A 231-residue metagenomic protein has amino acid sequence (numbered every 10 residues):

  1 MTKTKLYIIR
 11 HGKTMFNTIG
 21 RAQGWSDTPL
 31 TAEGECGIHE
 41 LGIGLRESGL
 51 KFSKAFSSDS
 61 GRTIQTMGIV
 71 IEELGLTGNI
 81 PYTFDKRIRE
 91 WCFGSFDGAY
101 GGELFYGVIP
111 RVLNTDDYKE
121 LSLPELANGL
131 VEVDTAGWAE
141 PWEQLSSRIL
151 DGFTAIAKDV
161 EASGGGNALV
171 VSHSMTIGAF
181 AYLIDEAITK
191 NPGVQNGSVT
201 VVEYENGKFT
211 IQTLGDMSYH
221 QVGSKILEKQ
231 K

Functional and structural regions predicted by a protein language model:
T2-G78: Active-site-proximal alpha-helix that buttresses catalytic centers in soluble enzyme cores
T2-T4, W91-E103, G107-L113, K158-N167 (+1 more regions): Acidic, low-complexity terminal tails and accessory targeting/binding regions of phosphate-metabolizing enzymes
Y7, T83-D85, Q212: General small-molecule cofactor/ligand-binding pocket signal
G12, H173-M175, M217: Active-site metal-binding loops of divalent metal-dependent hydrolases
I43-Y118, Q195: Phosphate-coordination/substrate-recognition cap region in phosphate-metabolizing enzymes
S57-S58, S147, V171-S172: Short beta-strand scaffold positions
R111-Q144: Short glycine/proline- and acidic residue-enriched helix-loop micro-motifs that form flexible lids or anion-recognition
T135-S163: A mid-sequence, solvent-exposed acidic-amphipathic segment
